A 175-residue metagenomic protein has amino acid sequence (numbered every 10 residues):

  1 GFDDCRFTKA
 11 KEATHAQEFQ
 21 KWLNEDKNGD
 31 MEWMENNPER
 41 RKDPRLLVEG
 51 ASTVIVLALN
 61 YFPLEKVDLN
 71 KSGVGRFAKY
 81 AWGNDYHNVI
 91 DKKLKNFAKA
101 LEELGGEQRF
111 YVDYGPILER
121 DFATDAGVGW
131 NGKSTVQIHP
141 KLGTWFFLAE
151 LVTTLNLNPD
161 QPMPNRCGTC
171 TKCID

Functional and structural regions predicted by a protein language model:
G1-R166: Auxiliary alpha/beta "docking" domains used to position bulky ligands
N165-D175: Local cysteine-cluster metal-coordination motifs and their immediate loop/turn environment, predominantly Fe-S cluster
